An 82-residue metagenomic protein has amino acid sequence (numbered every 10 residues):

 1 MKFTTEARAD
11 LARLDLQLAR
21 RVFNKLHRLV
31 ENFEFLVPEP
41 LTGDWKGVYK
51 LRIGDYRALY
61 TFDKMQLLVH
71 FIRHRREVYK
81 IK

Functional and structural regions predicted by a protein language model:
K2-A9, R13-R20, I53-Y56, T61-K82: Enriched for short, Lys/Arg-rich terminal
N24, F35, M65-Q66: N-terminal processing/targeting junctions
H27-L51: A short, surface-exposed loop/turn module that caps and links secondary-structure elements
